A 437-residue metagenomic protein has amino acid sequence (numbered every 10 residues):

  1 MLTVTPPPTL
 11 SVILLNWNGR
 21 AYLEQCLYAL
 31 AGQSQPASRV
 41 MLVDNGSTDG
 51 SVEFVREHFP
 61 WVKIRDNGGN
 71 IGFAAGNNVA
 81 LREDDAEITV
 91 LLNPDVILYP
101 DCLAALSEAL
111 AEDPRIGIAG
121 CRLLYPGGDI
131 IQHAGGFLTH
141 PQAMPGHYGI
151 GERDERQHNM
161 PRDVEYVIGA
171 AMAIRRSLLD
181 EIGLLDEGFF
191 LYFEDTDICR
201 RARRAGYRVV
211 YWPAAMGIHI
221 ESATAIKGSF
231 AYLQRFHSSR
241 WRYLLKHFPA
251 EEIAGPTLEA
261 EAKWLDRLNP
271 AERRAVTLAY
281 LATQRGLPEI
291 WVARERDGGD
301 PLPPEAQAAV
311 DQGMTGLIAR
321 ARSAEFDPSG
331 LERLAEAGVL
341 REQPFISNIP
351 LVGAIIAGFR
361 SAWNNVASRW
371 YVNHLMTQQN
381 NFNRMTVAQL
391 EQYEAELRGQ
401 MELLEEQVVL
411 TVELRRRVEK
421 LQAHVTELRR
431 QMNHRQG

Functional and structural regions predicted by a protein language model:
Y28-A37: Short, acidic, metal-binding catalytic loop of nucleotide-sugar glycosyltransferases
S38-G46, R65-N67: Short beta-strand/loop segment that forms part of the nucleotide-sugar
V52-E83: Conserved donor nucleotide-binding strand/loop of the catalytic core
G69, A75, V79-R82, I97-L98 (+2 more regions): Acidic/His-rich active-site region of diverse nucleotide-sugar glycosyltransferases
T89: Short aromatic/hydrophobic "clamp" motif used to bind/position activated sugar donors
L124, R204-P288: Active-site-adjacent helix/loop segment of glycosyltransferases that harbors family-specific signature motifs
D195-R201, G217: Short active-site alpha-helical segment characteristic of glycosyltransferases and processive polysaccharide synthases
S238-S239, A260-S347, L351, T386-Q389 (+2 more regions): Terminal low-complexity segments of carbohydrate-biosynthetic enzymes
